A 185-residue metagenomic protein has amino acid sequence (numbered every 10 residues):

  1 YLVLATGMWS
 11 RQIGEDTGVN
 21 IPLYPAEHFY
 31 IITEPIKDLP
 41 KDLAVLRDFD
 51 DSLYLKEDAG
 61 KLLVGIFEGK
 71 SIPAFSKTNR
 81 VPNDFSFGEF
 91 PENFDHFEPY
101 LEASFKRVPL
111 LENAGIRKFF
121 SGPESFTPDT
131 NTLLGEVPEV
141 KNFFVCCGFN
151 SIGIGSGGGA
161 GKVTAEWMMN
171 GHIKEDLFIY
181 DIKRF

Functional and structural regions predicted by a protein language model:
Y1-T78, P82-P91, P99-L110: Flavin-dependent oxidoreductases
D42, D50, A59, P73 (+1 more regions): C-terminal catalytic lobe of FAD-dependent flavoproteins
